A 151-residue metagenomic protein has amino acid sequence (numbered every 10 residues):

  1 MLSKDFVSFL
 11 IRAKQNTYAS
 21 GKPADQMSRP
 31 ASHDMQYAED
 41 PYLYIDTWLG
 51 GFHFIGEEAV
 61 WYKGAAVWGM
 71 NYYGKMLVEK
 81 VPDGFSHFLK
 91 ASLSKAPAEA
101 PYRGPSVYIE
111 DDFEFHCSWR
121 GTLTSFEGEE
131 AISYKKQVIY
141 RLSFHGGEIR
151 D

Functional and structural regions predicted by a protein language model:
M1-D151: Cysteine-centric segments in proteins
